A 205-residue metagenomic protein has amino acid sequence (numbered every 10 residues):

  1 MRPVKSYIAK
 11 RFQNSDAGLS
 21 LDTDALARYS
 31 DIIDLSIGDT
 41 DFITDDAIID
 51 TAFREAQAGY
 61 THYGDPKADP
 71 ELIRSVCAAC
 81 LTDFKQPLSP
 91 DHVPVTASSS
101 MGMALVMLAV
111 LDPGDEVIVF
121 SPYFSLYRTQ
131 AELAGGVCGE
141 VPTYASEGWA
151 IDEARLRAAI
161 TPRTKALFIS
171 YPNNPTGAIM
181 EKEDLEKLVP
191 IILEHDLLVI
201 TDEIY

Functional and structural regions predicted by a protein language model:
R2, Y7-S98, L105: N-terminal small-domain helix-loop-helix segment of the aminotransferase-like
A27, Q57, L111, I160-T161 (+1 more regions): Residue-level signal for alpha-helix termini/capping positions
Y29, A134, E194-H195: Helix C-cap/helix->beta junction micro-motif
P87-V93, P113-E116, R163: Short acidic capping loops at alpha-helix termini that bridge into adjacent secondary structure
A109-A131: Conserved PLP-anchoring active-site segment centered on the Schiff-base-forming lysine
L133-G139: A short helix-loop-beta submotif of the ANL/AMP-binding
G139, A145-Y205: Active-site phosphate-binding strand-loop segment of PLP-dependent enzymes
